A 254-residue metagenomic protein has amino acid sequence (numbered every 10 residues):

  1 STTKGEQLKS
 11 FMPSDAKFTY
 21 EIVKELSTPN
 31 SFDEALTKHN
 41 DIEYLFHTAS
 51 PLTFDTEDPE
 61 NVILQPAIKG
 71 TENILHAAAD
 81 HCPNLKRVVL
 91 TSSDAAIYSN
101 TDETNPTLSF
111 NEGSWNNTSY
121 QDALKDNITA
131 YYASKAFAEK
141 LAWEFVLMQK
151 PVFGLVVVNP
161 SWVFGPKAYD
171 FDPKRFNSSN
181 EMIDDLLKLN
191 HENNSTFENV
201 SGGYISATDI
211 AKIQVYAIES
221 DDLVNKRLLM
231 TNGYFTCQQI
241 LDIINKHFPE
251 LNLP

Functional and structural regions predicted by a protein language model:
T2-K69, A79: NAD(P)H-binding glycine-rich loop region in Rossmannoid oxidoreductase-like domains and their noncatalytic homologs
H47, E57, V62, P66-D126: Conserved Rossmann-fold NAD(P)-dependent oxidoreductase catalytic core, especially the SDR/UDP-sugar
A96-I97, V163-G165, I210: Conserved sequence/active-site signature of Rossmann-fold short-chain dehydrogenase/reductase
N117-V156: Active-site Tyr-X1-5-Lys
Y120-D126, P166, P173-I205: A conserved pocket-lining segment of Rossmann-fold NAD(P)-dependent short-chain dehydrogenase/reductase
P151-V152, G165-E181, A217-R227: Glycine/proline-rich active-site loop of Rossmann-fold NAD(P)-dependent oxidoreductases
N199-Y204, A211-P254: Mid/C-terminal beta-alpha module of Rossmann-like enzyme folds, strongest in SDR-family dehydrogenases/epimerases
